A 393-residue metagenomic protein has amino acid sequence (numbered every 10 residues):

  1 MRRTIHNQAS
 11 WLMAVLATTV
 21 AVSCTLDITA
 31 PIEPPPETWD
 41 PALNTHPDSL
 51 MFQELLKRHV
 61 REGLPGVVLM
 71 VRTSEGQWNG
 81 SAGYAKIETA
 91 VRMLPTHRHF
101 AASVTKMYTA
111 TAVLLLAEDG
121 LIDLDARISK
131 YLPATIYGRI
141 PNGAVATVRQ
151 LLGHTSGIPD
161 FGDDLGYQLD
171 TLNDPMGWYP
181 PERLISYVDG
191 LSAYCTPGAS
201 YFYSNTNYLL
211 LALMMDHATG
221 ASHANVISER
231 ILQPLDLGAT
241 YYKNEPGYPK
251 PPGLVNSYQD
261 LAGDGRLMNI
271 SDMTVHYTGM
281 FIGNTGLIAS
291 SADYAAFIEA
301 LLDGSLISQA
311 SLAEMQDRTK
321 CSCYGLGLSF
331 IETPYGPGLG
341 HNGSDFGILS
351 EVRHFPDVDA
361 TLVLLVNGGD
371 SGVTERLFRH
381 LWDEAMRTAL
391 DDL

Functional and structural regions predicted by a protein language model:
M1-P36: Bacterial Sec-dependent N-terminal signal peptides
C24-G83, N269-L393: Catalytic loop of the DD-peptidase/beta-lactamase superfamily, centered on the K-T-G motif and neighboring
P34-T38, Y84-K86, R127-T135, L165-T171 (+2 more regions): Short linear capping/connector segments at secondary-structure termini
D48, F52, A101, T105 (+6 more regions): Hydrophobic (often cysteine-bearing) scaffold residues that line and stabilize catalytic clefts of nucleotide/cofactor
V68, W78, E88-V91, P159-G162: Short, solvent-exposed loop/turn elements at domain surfaces
E75, K106-T109, V113, I128 (+6 more regions): Residue-level preference for non-acidic, small/hydrophobic
T89-R149, C195-S204, I282-T285, D359: Short active-site loop at a secondary-structure junction that contains or immediately precedes the catalytic residue(s)
I140-G338, N342-S344: Short, surface-exposed loop or secondary-structure junction motifs that flank catalytic or metal-binding residues
